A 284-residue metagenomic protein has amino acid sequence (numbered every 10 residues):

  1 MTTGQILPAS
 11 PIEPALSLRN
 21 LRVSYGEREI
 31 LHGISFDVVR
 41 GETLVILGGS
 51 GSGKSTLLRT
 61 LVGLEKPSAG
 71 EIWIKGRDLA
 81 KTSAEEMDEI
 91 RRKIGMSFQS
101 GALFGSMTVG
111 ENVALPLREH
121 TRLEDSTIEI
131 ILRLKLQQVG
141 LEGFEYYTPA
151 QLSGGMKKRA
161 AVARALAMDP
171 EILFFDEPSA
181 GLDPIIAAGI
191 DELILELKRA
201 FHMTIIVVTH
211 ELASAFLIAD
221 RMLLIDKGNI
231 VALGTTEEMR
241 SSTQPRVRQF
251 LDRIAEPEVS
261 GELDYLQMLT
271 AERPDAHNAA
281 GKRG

Functional and structural regions predicted by a protein language model:
V62: Helix-to-loop junction immediately C-terminal to a conserved catalytic motif
R77-D78, D125-G143: Conserved ABC ATPase "signature" region
M107-L115: Short coil-to-helix segment of the ABC ATPase nucleotide-binding domain corresponding to the Q-loop/switch region
T148-L152, M156: Conserved ABC ATPase signature
A167-E171: A short, proline-enriched helix->beta-strand linker immediately N-terminal to the Walker B motif in ABC-type P-loop
L173-D176: Catalytic Walker B motif of ABC-type/P-loop ATPase nucleotide-binding domains
